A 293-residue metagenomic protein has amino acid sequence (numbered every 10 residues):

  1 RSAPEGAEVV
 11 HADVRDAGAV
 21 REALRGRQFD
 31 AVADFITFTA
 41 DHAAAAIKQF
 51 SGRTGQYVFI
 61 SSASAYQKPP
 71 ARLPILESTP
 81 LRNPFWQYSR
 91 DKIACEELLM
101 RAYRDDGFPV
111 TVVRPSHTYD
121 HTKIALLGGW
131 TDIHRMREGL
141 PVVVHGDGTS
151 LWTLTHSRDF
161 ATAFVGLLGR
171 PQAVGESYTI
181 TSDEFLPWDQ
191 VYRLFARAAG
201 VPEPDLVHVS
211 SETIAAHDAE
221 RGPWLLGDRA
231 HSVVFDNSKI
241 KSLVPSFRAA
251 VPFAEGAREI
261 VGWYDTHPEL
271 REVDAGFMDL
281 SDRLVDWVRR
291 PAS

Functional and structural regions predicted by a protein language model:
R1-D34, K48-Q49, D105: N-terminal Rossmann/SDR dinucleotide-binding element
G52-Y57, G107-F108: A short helix->loop->beta-strand "cap" motif at the edges of active sites that frequently abuts
S62-Q87, R101-D106, K123: Active-site "gating" loop of Rossmann-like NAD(P)-dependent oxidoreductase/epimerase domains
L73-E97, L126-W130, T153-L154, F185 (+1 more regions): Short-chain dehydrogenase/reductase
E96-T122: Conserved beta-loop-beta element that borders a ligand/cofactor-binding pocket
L126-D132, H145-L168, G175-E176, D189-Q190 (+1 more regions): Substrate-positioning beta->alpha
G166-L226, N237, S242-L243, E259 (+3 more regions): Mid/C-terminal beta-alpha module of Rossmann-like enzyme folds, strongest in SDR-family dehydrogenases/epimerases
